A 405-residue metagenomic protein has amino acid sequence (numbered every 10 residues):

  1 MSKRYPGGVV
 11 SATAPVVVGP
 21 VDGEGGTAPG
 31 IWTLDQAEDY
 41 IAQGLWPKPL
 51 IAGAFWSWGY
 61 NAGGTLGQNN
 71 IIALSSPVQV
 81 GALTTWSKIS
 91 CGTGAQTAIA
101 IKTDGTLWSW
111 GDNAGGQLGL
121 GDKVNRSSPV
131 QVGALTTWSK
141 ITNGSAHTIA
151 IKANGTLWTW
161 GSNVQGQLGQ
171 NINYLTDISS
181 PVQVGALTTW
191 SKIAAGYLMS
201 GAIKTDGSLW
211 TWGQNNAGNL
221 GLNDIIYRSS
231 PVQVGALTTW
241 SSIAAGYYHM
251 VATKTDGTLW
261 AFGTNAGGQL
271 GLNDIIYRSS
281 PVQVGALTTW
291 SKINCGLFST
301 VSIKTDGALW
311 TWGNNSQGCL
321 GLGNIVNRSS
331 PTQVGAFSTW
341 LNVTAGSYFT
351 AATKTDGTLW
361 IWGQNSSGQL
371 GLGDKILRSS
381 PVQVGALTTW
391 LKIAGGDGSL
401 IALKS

Functional and structural regions predicted by a protein language model:
M1-A52, W56, K404-S405: Enriched but not universal
W56-S75, G111-S127, W160-S179, W212-S229 (+3 more regions): Short glycine/serine- and acidic-residue-enriched loop/turn motifs that recur at repeat junctions
S57, Q96-A100, S109, H147-A150 (+12 more regions): Conserved core positions of repeat-based scaffolds
S57, S75-S76, S87, S127-S128 (+11 more regions): Ser/Thr/Pro-rich low-complexity tandem-repeat tracts
K88, T103-T106, T137-K140, A153-T156 (+10 more regions): Tandem repeat domain/solenoid detector
L377, K392-S405: Blade-level signature of beta-propeller repeat domains, shared across WD40, Kelch, NHL, RCC1 and BNR/Asp-box propellers
